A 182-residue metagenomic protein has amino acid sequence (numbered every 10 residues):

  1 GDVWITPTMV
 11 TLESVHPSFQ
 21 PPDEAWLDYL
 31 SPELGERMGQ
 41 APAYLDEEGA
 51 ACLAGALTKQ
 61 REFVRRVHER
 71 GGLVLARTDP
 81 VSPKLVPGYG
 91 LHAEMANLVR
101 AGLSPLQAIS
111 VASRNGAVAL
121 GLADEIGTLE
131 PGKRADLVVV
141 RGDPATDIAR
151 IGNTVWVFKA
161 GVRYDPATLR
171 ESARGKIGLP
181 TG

Functional and structural regions predicted by a protein language model:
G1-A101, R174-G182: Active-site neighborhoods of metal-dependent hydrolases
I5, D79, L98, A108 (+4 more regions): Divalent metal-coordination and catalytic microenvironments
V10, G142-P144, V162: Solvent-exposed coil/turn segments that connect beta secondary-structure elements in extracytoplasmic/periplasmic
S14-V15, I148, A167: Glycine/Thr-rich phosphate-binding loops of Rossmann-like dinucleotide-binding domains
V64-H68, M95-V99, I109, S113 (+3 more regions): Generic hydrophobic alpha-helical scaffold/packing signal
V86, S104-I109, V118-T154: Acidic, glycine-enriched loop/beta-strand segments at the rims of small-molecule binding/catalytic pockets
A101, A119, Y164: Change "in soluble alpha/beta enzymes" to "in soluble alpha/beta proteins
W156, A160-G182: Extracellular/periplasmic ectodomains of large secreted or surface enzymes and adhesion receptors
